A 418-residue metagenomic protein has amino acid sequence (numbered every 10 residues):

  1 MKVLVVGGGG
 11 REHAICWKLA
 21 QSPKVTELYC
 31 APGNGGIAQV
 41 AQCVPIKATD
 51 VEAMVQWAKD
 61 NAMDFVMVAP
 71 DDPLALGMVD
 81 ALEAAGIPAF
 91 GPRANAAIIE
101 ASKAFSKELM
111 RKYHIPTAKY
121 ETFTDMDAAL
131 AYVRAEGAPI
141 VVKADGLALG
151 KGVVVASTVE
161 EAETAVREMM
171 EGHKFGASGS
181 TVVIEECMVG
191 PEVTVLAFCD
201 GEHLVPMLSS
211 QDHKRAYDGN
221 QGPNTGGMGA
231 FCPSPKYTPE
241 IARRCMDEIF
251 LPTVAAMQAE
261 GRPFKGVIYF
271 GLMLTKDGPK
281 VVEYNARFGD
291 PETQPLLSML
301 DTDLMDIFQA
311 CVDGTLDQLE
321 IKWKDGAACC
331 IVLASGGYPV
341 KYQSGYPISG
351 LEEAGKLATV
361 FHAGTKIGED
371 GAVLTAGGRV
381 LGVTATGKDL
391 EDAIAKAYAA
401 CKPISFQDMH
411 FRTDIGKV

Functional and structural regions predicted by a protein language model:
M1-A94: ATP-binding N-terminal substructure of ATP-dependent carboxylate-amine bond-forming enzymes
A20-Q21, G36-A38, D60, F90 (+13 more regions): Solvent-exposed alpha-helices and their adjacent loops that cap or buttress functional pockets in soluble metabolic
C43-T49, E121-D125, A156: Short acidic-hydrophobic, aromatic-tinged amphipathic segments that line or gate anion-handling sites
F90-G152: A conserved helix-loop-beta module that forms one wall/lid of the active-site cleft in ATP-utilizing catalytic domains
G152-T293: Internal nucleotide-binding/catalytic subdomain
M246-I268, N285-L357, G368: Active-site "cap" helix and flanking loop/linker of ATP-utilizing ligase/carboxylase catalytic domains
T365-D370, L374-V418: Generic C-terminus detector
